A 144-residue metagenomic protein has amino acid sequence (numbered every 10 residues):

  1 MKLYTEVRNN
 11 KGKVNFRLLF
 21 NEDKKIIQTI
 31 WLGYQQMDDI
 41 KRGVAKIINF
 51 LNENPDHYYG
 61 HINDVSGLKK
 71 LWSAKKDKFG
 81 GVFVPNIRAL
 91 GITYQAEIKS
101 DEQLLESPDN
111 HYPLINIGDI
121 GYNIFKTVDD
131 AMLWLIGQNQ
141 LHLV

Functional and structural regions predicted by a protein language model:
M1-V144: Amphipathic, Lys/Arg-enriched alpha-helical "gate/interface" segment within cytosolic domains that mediates
